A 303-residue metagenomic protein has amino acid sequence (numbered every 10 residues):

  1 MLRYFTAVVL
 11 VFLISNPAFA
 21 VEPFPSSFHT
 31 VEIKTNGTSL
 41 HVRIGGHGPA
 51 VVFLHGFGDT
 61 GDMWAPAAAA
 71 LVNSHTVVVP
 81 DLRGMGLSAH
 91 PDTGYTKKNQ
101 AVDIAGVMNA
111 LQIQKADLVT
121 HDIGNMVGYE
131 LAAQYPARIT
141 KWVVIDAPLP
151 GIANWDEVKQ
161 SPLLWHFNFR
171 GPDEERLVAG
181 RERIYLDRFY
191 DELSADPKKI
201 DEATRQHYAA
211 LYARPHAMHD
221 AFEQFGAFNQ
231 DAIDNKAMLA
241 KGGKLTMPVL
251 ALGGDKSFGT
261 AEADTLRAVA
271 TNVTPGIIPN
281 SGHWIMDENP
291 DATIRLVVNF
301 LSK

Functional and structural regions predicted by a protein language model:
M1-Y4: Positively charged n-region of N-terminal signal peptides that target proteins for export
T6-N16: Bacterial N-terminal signal peptides
V21-F28, T38-L40, A50, M85-V119 (+4 more regions): Flexible "cap/lid" subdomain of the alpha/beta-hydrolase fold that forms the substrate-access gate
K34-N36, G45-G46, L71, G243-L245: Short, flexible hinge/linker loops that cap or flank conserved catalytic cores
I44-L87: Conserved HGGG/HGGXW glycine-rich cap/lid loop of the alpha/beta-hydrolase fold
S281-P290, I294: Catalytic histidine-centered segment of alpha/beta-hydrolase-like enzymes
